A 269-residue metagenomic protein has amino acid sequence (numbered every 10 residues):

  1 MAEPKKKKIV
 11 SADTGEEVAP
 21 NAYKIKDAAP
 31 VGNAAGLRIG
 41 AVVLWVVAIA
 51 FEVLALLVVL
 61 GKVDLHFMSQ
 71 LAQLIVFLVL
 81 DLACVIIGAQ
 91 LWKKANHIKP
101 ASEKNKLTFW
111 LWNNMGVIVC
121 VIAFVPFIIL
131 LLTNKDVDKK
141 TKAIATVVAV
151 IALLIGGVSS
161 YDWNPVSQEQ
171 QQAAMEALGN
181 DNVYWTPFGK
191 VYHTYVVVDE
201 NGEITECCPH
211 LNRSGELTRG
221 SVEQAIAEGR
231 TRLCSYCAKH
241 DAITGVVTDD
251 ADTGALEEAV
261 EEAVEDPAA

Functional and structural regions predicted by a protein language model:
M1-A12, K99-W112: Short, non-transmembrane cytosolic segments of multipass membrane proteins
M1-I86: Membrane-anchoring hydrophobic segments
L60-D64, K93-H97, K135-D136: Transmembrane helix-loop junctions in multipass membrane proteins, especially transporters and channels
L82-K99: Membrane-water interface of transmembrane alpha-helices
A95-N105, G157-S160, V166: Intrinsic disorder/low-complexity detector
K104-V150: Cytosolic-side transmembrane helix boundary signature
V147-Y161: Final/C-terminal transmembrane alpha-helix of multipass membrane proteins
V158-A269: Mature, structured domains enriched in cysteine- and short glycine motifs
